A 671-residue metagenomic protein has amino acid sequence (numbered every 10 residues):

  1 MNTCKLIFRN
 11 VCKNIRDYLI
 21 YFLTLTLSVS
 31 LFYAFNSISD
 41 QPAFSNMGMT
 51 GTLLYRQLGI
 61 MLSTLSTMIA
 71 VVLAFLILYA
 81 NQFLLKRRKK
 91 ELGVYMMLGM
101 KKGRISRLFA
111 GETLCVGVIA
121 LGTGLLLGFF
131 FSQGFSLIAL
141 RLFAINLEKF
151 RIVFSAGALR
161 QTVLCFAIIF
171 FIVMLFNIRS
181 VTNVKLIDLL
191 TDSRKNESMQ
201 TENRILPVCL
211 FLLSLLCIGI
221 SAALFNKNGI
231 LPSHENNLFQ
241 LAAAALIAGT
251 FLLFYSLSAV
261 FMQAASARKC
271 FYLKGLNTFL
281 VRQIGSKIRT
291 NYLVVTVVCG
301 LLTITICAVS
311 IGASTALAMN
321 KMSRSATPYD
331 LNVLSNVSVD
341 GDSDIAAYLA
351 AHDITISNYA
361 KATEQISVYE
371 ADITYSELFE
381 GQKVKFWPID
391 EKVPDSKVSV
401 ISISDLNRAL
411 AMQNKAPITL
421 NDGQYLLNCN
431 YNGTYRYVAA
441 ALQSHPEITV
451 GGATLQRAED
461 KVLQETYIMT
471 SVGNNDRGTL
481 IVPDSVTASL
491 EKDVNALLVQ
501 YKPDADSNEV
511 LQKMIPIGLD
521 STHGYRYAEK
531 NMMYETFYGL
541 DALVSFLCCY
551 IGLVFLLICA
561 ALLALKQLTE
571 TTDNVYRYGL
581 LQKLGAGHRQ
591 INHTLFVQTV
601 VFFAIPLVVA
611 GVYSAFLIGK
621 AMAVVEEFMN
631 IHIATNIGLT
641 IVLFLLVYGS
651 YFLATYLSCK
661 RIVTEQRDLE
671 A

Functional and structural regions predicted by a protein language model:
M1-K5, N183-M199, D573-Y576, R661-A671: Short cytosolic juxtamembrane segments of multi-pass membrane proteins
M1-V29, E197-L213, C217, Y255-L302 (+1 more regions): N-terminal Sec/SRP start-transfer signal
I15-Y21, F109-L127, V163, A167 (+3 more regions): Selective transmembrane-helix segments that form parts of the transport pathway or gating/packing helices in multipass
R16-L23, A34-M68, L84-K86, V94 (+6 more regions): Peri-transmembrane interface segments
S30-F44, Y79-F83, V116-I145, A158-N183 (+4 more regions): Small-residue-rich transmembrane alpha-helices
A43-I60, T315-I345: Membrane-interface junction motifs in transport/secretion proteins
M322-L557: Basic-flanked hydrophobic alpha-helices used for secretion and membrane insertion
